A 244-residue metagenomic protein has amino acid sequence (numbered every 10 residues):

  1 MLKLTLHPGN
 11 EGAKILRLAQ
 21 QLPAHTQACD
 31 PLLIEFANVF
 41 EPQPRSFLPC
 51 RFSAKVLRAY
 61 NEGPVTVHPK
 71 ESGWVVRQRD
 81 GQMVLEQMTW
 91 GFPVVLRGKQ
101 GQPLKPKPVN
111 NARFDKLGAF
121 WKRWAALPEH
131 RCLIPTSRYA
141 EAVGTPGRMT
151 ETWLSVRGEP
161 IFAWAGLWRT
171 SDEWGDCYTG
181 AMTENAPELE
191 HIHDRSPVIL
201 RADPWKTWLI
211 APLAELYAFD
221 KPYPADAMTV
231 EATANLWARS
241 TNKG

Functional and structural regions predicted by a protein language model:
M1-G244: Short linear sequence motif anchored by a di-proline
